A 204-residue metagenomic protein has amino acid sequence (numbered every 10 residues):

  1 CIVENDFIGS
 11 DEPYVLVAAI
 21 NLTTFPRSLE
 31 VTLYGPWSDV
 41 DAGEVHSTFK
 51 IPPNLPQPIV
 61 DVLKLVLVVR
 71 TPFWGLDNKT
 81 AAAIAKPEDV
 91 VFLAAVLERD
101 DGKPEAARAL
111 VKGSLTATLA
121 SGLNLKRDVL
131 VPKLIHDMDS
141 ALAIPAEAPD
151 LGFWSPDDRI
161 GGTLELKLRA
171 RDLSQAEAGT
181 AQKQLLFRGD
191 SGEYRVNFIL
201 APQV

Functional and structural regions predicted by a protein language model:
C1-V204: N-terminal amphipathic/basic membrane-interacting segments and domains, especially the gasdermin N-terminal
